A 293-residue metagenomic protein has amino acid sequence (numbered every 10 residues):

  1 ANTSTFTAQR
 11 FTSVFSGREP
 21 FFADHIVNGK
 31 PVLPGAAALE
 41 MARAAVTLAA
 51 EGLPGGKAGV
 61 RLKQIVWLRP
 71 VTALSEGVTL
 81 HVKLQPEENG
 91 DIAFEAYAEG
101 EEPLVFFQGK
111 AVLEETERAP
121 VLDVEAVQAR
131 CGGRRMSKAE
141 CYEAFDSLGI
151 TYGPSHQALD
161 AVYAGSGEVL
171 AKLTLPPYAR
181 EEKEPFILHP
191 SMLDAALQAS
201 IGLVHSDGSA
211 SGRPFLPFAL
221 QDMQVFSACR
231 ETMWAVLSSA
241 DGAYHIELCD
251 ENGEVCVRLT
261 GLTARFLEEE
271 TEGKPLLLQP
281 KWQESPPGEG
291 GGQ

Functional and structural regions predicted by a protein language model:
A1-G291: Acyl-thioester-processing domains in fatty-acid/polyketide/NRPS systems
